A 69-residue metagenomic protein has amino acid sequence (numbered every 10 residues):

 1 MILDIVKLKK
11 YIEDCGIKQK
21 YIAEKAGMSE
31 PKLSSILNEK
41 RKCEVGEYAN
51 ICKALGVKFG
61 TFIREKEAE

Functional and structural regions predicted by a protein language model:
M1-K18: A short, Lys/Arg-rich alpha-helix, primarily the initiator
L8, Q19, E30, V45-Y48: Helix-turn-helix DNA-binding elements, focusing on the entry/boundary residues of the two helices that contact DNA
I12, A23, C52: The alpha-helix within a helix-turn-helix
I12, L37, E47, K66: DNA major-groove recognition helix of helix-turn-helix
I17-S35: Short alpha-helical DNA-recognition segment
G46-T61: DNA major-groove recognition helix of helix-turn-helix/homeodomain DNA-binding modules
F62-E69: Short amphipathic recognition helices of helix-turn-helix/homeodomain-type DNA-binding modules
